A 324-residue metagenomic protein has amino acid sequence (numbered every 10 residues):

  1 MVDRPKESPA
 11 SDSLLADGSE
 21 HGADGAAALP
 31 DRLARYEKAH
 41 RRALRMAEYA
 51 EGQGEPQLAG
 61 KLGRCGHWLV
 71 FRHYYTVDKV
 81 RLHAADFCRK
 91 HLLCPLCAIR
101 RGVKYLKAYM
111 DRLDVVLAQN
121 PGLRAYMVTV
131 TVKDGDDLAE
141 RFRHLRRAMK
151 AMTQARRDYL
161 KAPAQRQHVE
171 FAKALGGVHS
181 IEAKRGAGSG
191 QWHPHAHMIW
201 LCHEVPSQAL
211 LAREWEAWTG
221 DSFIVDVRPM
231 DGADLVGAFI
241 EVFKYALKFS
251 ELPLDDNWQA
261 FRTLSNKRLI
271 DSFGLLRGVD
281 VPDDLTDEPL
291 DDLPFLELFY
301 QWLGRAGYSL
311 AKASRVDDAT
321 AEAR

Functional and structural regions predicted by a protein language model:
M1-W192, C202-R324: Right-hand nucleic-acid polymerase module
M198: Cys/His-rich zinc-coordinating modules
